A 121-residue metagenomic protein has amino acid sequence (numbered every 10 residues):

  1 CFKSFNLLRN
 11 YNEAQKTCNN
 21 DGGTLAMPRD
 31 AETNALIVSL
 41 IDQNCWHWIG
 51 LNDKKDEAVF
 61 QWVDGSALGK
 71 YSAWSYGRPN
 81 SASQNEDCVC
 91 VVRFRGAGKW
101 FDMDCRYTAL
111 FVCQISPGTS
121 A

Functional and structural regions predicted by a protein language model:
C1-A121: Extracellular, disulfide-bonded carbohydrate-recognition/adhesion ectodomains, dominated by C-type lectin-like domains
